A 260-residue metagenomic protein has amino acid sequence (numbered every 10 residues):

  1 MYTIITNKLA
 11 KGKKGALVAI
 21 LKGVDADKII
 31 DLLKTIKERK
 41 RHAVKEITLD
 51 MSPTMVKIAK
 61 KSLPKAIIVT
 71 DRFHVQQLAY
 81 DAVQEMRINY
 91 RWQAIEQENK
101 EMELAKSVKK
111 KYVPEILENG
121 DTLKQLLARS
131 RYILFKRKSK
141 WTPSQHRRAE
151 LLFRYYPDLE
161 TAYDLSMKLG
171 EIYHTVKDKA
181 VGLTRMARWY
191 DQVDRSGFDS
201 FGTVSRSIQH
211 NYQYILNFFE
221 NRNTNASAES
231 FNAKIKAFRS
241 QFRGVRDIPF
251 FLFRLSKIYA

Functional and structural regions predicted by a protein language model:
M1-E46, P53-I58: RNase H-like nuclease fold core
K8, M51, R72-V75, G120 (+1 more regions): Residues immediately flanking
G12, A43, K65-A66, I215: Secondary-structure boundary/capping positions in well-ordered alpha/beta enzyme cores
A19-K22, K45-L49, V69, F73 (+4 more regions): Hydrophobic alpha-helical scaffolding
D50-P53, K60-L104, E229: Conserved beta-strand -> loop -> alpha-helix junction used to position metal-binding or nucleic-acid-contacting
A94-Y112, R246-A260: Charge-dense polyanion-binding interfaces
V113-G197: Helix-loop elements that line ligand-binding/catalytic pockets
Y190-A260: Basic, amphipathic alpha-helical segments enriched in Lys/Arg and hydrophobic/aromatic residues
